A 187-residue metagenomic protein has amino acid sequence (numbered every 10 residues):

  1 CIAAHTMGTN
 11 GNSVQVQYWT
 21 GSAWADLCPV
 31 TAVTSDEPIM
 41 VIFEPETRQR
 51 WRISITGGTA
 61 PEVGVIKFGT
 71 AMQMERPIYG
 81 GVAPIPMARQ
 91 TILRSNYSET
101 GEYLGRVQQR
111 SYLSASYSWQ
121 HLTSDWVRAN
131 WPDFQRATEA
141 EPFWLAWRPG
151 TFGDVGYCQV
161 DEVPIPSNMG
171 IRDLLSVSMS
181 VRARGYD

Functional and structural regions predicted by a protein language model:
C1-G11, S22-D187: Extracellular/virion structural assembly segments
S13-Q17: Beta-strand signatures of extracellular beta-sandwich domains
